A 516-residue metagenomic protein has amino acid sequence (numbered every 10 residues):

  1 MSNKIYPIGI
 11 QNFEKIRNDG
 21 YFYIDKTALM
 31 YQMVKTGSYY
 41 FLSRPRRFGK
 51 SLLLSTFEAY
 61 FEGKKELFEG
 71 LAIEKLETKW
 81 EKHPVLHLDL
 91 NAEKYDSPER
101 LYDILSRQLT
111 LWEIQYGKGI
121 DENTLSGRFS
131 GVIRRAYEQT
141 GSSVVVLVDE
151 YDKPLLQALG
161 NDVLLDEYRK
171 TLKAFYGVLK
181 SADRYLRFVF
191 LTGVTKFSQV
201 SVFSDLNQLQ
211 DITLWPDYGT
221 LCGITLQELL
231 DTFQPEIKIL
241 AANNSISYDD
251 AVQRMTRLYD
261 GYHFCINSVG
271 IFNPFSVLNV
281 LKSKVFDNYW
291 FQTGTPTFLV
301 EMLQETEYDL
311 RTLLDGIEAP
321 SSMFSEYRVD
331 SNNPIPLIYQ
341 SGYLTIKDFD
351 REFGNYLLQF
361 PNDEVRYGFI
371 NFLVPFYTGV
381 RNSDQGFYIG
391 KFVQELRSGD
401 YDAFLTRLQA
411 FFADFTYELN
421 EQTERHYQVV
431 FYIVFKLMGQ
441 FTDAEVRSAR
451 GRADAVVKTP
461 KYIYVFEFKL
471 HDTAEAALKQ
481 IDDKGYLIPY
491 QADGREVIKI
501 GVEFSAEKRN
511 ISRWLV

Functional and structural regions predicted by a protein language model:
M1-T423, M438: Phosphate-binding site recognition
V145, Y462-Y464, I498: Structural motif
L165-K170, L470-L487: Mg2+/Mn2+-dependent nuclease catalytic core
F431, A455-L470, K484: Conserved catalytic cores of phosphodiester-cleaving nucleases, focusing on short active-site segments
V434-S448: A short acidic/basic microdomain associated with nuclease active sites
A444-P460: Catalytic centers of nucleases
P489, D493-V516: Domain-level recognition of nuclease-like catalytic cores that cleave nucleotide substrates
